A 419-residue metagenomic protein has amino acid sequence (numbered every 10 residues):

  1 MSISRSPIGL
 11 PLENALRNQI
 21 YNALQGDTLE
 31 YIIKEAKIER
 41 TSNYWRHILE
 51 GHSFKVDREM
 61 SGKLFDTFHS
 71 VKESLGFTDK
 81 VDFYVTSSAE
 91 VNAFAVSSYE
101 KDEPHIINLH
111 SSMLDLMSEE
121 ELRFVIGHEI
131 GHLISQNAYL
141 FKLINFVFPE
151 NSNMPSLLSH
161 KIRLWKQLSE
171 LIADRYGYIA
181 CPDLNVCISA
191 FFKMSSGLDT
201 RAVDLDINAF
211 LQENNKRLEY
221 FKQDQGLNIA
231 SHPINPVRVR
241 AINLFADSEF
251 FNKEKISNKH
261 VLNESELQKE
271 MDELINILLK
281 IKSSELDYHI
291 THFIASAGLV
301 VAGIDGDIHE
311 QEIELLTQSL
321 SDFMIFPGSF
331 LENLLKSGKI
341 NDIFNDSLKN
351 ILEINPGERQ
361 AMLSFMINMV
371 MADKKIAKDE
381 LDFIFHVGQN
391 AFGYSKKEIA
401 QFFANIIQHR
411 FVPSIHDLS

Functional and structural regions predicted by a protein language model:
S2-I126, I130-Y139, S414-H416: Peri-catalytic and regulatory segments of divalent metal-dependent proteins
M60-K63, V71, L75-F77, S156-R217: Short helix/loop segments within enzyme catalytic domains that coordinate or immediately flank catalytic cofactors
F65, E170, P236-V239: Amphipathic alpha-helical transducer elements in NTP-driven molecular machines
F68, A173, I234: Residue-level signature of catalytic and energy-coupling elements of molecular machines, predominantly ATP/GTP-dependent
E90-V91, E103-I107, V147-S156, F385: Short, conserved phosphate-binding/catalytic loop or strand-edge motifs used in phosphoryl-/nucleotidyl-transfer
S135-Q167: Post-HEXXH active-site segment of zinc metalloproteases
Y139-I144, D183-K193, A400-A404: Acidic/histidine metal-binding catalytic segments
L158, I162, M194-G226, N243-S419: Small-residue-enriched hydrophobic alpha-helices in membranes
